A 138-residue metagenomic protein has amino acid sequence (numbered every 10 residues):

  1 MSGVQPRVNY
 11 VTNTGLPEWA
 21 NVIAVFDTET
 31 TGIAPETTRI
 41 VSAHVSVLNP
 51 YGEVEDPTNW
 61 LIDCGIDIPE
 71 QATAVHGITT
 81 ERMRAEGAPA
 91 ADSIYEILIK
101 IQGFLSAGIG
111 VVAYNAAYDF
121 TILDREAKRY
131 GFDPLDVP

Functional and structural regions predicted by a protein language model:
S2-V137: Conserved non-catalytic scaffold segment of RNase H-like nuclease domains
